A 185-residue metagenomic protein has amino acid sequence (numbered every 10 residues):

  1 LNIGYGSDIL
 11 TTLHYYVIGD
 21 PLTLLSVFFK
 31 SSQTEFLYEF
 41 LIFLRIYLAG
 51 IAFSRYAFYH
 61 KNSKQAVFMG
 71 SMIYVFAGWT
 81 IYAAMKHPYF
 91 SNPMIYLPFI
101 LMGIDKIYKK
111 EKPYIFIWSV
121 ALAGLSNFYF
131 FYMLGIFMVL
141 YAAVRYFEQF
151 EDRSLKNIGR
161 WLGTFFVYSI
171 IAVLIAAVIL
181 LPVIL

Functional and structural regions predicted by a protein language model:
L1-F53, M72-M94: Membrane-interface coil-to-helix junctions
L22, K156-G159, G163: Membrane-interacting alpha-helical segments
S31-L41, I100, P113, I158 (+1 more regions): Membrane-interface helix-boundary signature
Y47-Y59, K64-E148, W161-I184: Membrane-embedded helix bundles of polyisoprenyl
Q149, S154-L155: Membrane-interfacial helix-loop-helix connectors in multipass membrane proteins
